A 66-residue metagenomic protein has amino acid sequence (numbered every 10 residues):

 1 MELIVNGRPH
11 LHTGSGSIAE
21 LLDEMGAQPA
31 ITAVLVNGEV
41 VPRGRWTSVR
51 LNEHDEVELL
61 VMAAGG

Functional and structural regions predicted by a protein language model:
M1-G65: Ubiquitin-like/PB1-type beta-grasp interaction modules and other compact soluble beta-rich domains
